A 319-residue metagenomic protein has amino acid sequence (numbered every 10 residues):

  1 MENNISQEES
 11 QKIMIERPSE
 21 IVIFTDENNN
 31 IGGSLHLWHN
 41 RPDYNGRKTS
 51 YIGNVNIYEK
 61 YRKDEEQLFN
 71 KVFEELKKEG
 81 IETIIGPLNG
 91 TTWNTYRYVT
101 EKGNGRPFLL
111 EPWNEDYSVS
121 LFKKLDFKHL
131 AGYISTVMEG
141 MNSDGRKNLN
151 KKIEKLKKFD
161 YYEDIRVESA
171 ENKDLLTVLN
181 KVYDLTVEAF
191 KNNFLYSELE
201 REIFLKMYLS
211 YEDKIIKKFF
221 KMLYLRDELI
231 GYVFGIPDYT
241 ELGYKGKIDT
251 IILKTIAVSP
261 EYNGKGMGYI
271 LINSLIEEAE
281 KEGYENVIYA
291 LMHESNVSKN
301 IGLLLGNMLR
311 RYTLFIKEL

Functional and structural regions predicted by a protein language model:
M1-E27, G32-G46, S169, K173-V258: A conserved beta-strand-loop-helix scaffold within acyl/acetyltransferase catalytic domains
S10-I13, Y44-G46, G53-E66, P107-P112: Aromatic/His-enriched, Gly/Pro-containing loop or helix-boundary segments that lie immediately adjacent to catalytic
L35, N54, I85-G90, L291: Glycine-rich, histidine-containing beta strand-loop boundary motifs that form or position
P42-Y44, L76, E82-N94: Transmembrane-helix bundle segments that line or gate the permeation/cavity pathway in multi-pass membrane proteins
I52-K63, L88-T92, T255-G264: A short, internal acetyl-CoA/4′-phosphopantetheine-binding micro-motif in the GNAT/acyltransferase core
E59-V72, Y262-S274: Conserved acetyl-CoA pyrophosphate-binding loop and the N-cap/start of the following alpha-helix in GNAT-like
T91-S143, Y211, K218-K221, L225 (+3 more regions): Active-site/acyl-donor-binding loops of N-acyltransferases
E115-N193: Acyltransferase donor/substrate-recognition loop-hinge adjacent to the catalytic core
